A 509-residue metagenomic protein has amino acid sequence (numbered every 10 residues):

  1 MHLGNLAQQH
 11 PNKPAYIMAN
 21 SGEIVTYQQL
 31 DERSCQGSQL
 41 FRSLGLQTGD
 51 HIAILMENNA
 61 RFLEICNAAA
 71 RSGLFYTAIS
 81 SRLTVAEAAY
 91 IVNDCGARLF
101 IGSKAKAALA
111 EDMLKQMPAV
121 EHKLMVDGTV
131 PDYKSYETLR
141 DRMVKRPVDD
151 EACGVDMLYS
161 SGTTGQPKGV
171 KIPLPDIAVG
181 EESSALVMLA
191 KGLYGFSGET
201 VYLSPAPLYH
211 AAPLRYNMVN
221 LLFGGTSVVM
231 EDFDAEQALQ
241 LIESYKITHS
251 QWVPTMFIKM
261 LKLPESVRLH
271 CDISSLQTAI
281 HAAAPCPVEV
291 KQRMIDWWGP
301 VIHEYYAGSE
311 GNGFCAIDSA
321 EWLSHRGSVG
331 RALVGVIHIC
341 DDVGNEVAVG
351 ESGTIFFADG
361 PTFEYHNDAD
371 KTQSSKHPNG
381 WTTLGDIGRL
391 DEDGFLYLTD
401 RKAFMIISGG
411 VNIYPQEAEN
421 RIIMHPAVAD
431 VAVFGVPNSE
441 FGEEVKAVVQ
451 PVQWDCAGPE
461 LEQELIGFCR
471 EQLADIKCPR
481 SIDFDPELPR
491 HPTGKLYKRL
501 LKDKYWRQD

Functional and structural regions predicted by a protein language model:
H2-T26, G128: AMP-dependent adenylate-forming
L3, S43-L44, N67, R71-V144 (+1 more regions): Structural core segment of the AMP-binding/adenylate-forming
P11-N12, D141-S161, G165-Q166, Y194-V201: Conserved pre-ATP/AMP-binding loop-to-beta segment of ANL
A15-N59, L63-N67, T84-A89: Conserved AMP-binding/adenylate-forming core of the ANL superfamily
I24-Q28, V155-S184: Conserved AMP-binding A3 loop
L83, A89, F100, Q240 (+8 more regions): AMP-binding/adenylate-forming catalytic core of the ANL superfamily
D156-L158, L222, I247-W252, E265-H325 (+2 more regions): Gly/Ser/Thr-rich phosphate-binding loop
A178-V201, P205, Y209-H249, L263: Conserved AMP-binding/adenylation subdomain of ANL enzymes
